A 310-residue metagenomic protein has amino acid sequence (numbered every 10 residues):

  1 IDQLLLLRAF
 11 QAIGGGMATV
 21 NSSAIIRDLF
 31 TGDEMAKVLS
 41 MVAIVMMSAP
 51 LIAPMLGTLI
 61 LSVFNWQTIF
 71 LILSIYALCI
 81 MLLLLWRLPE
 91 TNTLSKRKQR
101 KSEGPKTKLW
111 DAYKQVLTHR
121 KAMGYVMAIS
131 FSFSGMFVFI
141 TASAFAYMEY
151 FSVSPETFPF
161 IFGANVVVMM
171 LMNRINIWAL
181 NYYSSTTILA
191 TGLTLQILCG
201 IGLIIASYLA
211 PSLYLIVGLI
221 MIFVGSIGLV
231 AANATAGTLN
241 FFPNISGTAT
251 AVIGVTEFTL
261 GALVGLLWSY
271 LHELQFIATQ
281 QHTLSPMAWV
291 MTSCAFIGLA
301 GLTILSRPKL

Functional and structural regions predicted by a protein language model:
D2-F10, Y214-I220: Paired small-residue
Q3, F30-D33, S40-L88, T93: Helix-loop-helix hairpin linking two adjacent transmembrane segments in secondary transporters
L7-S48: Cytoplasmic helix-loop-helix junction between adjacent transmembrane helices in 12-TM secondary transporters
L56-F64, Y147-M148, A179-L180, W268-Q281: Interfacial helix-cap and linker-helix signal at transmembrane-aqueous boundaries of multi-pass secondary transporters
N92-V126: Juxtamembrane intracellular "pre-TM" segments in multi-pass secondary transporters
M172-T186: Helix-to-loop junctions at the C-terminal end of transmembrane segments in multipass secondary transporters
T187-N233: C-terminal transmembrane helical hairpin of 12-TM major facilitator-type secondary transporters
L239-A278, M291: A late C-terminal transmembrane helix in Major Facilitator Superfamily
